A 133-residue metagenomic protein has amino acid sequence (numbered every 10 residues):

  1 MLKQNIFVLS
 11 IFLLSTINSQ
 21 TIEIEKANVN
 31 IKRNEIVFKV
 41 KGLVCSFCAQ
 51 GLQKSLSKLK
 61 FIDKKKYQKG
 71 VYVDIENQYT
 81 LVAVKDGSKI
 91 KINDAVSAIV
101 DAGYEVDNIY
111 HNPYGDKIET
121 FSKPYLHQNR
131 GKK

Functional and structural regions predicted by a protein language model:
M1-I22: Bacterial Sec-dependent N-terminal signal peptides
N30-G42: Short glycine-/aliphatic-rich beta-strand segments at the starts of folded cytosolic domains
L43-K54: Conserved redox-active cysteine motifs that mediate thiol-disulfide chemistry, especially di-cysteine Cys-X(1-2)-Cys
L52, N93-D101: Short amphipathic alpha-helices in soluble, non-transmembrane regions that often serve as interface/regulatory elements
L52-V73: Short acidic amphipathic segments
V73-A83: Surface-exposed aromatic
A102-G115: Conserved short beta-strand edge segments in small beta-sheet-based binding/regulatory domains
G115-K133: Short, low-order "capping/linker" segments at domain edges
